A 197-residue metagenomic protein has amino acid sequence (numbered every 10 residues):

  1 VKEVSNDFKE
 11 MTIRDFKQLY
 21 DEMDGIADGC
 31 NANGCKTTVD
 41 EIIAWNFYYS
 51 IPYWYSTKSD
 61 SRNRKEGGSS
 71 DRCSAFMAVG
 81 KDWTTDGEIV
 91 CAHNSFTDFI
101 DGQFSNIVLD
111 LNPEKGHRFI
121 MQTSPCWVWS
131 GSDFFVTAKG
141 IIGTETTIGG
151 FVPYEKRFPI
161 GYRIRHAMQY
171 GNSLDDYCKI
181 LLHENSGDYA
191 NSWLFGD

Functional and structural regions predicted by a protein language model:
V1-D175, I180-D188, S192-G196: N-terminal mature-domain region immediately after signal-peptide cleavage in secreted/organellar precursors
